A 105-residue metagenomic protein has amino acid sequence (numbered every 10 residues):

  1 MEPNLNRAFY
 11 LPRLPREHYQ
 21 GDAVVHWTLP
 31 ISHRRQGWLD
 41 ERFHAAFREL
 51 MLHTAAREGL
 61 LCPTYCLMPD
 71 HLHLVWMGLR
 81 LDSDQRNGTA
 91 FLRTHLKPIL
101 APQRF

Functional and structural regions predicted by a protein language model:
M1-F105: Short catalytic/metal-binding and nucleic-acid-binding patches
